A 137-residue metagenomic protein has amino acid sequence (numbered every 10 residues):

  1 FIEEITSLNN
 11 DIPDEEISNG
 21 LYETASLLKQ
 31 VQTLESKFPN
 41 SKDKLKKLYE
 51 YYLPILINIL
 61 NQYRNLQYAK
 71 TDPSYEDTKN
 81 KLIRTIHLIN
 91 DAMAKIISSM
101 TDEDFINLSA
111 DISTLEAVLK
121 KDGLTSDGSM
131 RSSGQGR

Functional and structural regions predicted by a protein language model:
F1-S36: Membrane-proximal, non-transmembrane interface segments of integral membrane proteins
T33-R137: Long amphipathic all-alpha helical oligomerization modules
